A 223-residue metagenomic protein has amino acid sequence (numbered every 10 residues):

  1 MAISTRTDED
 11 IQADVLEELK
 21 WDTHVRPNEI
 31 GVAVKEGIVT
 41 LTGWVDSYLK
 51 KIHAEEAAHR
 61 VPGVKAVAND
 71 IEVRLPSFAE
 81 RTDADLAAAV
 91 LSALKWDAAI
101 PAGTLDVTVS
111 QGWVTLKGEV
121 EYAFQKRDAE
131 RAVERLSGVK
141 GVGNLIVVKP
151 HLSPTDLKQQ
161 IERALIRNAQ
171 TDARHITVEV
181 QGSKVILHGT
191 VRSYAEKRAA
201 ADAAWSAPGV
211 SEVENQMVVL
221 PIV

Functional and structural regions predicted by a protein language model:
M1-V223: N-terminal targeting leaders
